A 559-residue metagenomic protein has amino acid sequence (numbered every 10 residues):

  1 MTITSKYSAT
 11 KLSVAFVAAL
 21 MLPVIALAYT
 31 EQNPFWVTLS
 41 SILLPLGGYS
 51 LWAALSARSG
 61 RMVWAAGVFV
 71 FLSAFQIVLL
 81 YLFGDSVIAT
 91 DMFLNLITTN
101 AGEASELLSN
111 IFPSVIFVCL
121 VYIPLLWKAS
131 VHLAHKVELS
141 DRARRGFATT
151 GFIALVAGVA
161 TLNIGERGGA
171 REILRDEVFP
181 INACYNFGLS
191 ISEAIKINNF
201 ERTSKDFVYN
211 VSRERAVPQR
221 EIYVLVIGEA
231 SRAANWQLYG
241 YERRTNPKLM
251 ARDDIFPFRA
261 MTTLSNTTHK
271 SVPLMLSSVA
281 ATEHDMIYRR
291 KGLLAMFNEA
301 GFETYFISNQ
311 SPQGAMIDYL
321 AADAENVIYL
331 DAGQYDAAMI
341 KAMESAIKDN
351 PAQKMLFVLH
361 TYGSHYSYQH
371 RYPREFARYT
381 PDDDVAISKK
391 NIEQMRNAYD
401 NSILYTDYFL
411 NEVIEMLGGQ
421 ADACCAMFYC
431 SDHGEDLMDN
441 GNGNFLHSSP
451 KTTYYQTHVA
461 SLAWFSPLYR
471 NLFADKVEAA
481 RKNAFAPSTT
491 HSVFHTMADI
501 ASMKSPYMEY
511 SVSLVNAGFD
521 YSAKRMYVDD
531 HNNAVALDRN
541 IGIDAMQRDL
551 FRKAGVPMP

Functional and structural regions predicted by a protein language model:
M1-V178: Transmembrane and membrane-interface helices of multi-pass, inner-membrane envelope-modifying transferases
T2-F16, A54, S59-V63, L126 (+5 more regions): Membrane-interface soluble catalytic domains
P34-W36, R171-V178, A281-H284, I392-D407 (+4 more regions): Active-site rim elements
Y49-S50, K341-E344, D383-M427, A463 (+2 more regions): A long, amphipathic alpha-helix that forms part of the scaffold/cap immediately adjacent to metal-dependent active
A157-L225, A230-A386, H458, T489-T490 (+1 more regions): Active-site-proximal alpha/beta segments of enzymes that process anionic O-linked groups
V224, S402-L446, F494-A498: Metal-dependent active-site segment of extracytoplasmic phospho-/sulfohydrolases and closely related
H360, H365-Y366, H433, N444-P450: Histidine-centered active-site/metal-ligand motif
E375-N391, N444, Y469-E478: Flexible internal linker/loop segments at domain or repeat junctions
